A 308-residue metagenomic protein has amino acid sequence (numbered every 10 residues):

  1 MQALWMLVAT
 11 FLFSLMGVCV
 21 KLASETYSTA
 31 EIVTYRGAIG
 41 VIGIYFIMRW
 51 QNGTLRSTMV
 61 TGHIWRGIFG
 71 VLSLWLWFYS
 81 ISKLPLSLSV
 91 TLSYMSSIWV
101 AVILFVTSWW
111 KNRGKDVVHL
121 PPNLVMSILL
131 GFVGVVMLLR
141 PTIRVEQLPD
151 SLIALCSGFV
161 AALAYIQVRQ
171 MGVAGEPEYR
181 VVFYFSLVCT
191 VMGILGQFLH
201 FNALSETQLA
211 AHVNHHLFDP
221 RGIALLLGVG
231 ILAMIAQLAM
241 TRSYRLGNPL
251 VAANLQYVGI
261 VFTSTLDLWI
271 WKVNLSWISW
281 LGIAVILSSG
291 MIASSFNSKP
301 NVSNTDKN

Functional and structural regions predicted by a protein language model:
M1-A9, N52-F78, P149-C156, T207-I235: Loop-to-transmembrane-helix transition segments
F11-I39, L163-C189: Juxtamembrane helix-loop-helix junctions in multi-pass membrane proteins
A23, I32, R36, S80 (+8 more regions): Hydrophobic/aromatic residues within transmembrane alpha-helices of multi-pass small-molecule transporters
I44, I143-S205, K307-N308: Transmembrane alpha-helical segments that form core, pore/gating elements of small-molecule transporters/exporters
S89-M95, G175-V188, M234-L268: Helix-helix packing/entry segments at the starts of transmembrane helices
S96-N123, V261-W280: C-terminal transmembrane-helix exit sites in multi-pass transporters
L120-R140, I278-N297: Hydrophobic transmembrane alpha-helices of multi-pass small-molecule transport proteins
A253-N308: C-terminal-most transmembrane helix of multi-pass membrane proteins
